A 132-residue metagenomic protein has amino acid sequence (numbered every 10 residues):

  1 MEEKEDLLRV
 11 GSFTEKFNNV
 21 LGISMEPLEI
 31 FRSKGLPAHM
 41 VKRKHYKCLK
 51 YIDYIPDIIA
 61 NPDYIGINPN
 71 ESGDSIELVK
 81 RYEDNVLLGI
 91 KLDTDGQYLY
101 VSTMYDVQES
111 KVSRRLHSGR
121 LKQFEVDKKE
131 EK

Functional and structural regions predicted by a protein language model:
M1-K132: Ribonuclease/tRNase effector modules and their secretory precursors
